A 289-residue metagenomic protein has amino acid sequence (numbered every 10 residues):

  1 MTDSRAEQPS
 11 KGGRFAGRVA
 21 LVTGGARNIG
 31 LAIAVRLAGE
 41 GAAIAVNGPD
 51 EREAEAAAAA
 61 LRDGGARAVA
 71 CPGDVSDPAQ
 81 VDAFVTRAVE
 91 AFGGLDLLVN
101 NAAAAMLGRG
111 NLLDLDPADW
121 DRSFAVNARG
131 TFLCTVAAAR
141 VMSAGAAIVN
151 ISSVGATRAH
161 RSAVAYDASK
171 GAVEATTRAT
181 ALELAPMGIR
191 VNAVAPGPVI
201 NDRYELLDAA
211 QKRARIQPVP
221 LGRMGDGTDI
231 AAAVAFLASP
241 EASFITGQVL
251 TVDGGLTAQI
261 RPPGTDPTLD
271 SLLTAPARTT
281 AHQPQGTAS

Functional and structural regions predicted by a protein language model:
T2-S10, R109, R158, T246-S289: Short C-terminal tail/terminal secondary-structure segment of NAD(P)H-dependent dehydrogenase/reductase domains
V19, A26-N28, D50: Conserved glycine-rich cofactor-binding loop
R109-L112, D116-D121, Y204, R215: Substrate-binding pocket helix/loop in short-chain dehydrogenase/reductase
L113-F132, V149, V173, L221: Catalytic Tyr-X3-Lys loop
T135, S169, T177: Active-site helix of classical SDR
R140, L182-E183, S243: Alpha-helical segment proximal to the catalytic Tyr-Lys
S153: Residue(s) in the substrate-gating loop at a strand-loop-helix junction that position the organic substrate next
A185, R190, I245-G247: Short, small/polar-rich loop/turn modules that mediate ligand/substrate recognition or access, typified
